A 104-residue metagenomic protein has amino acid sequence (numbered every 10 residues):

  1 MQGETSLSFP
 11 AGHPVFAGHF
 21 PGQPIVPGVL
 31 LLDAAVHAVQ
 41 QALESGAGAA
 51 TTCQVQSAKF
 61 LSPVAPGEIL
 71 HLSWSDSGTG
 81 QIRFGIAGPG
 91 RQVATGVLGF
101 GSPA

Functional and structural regions predicted by a protein language model:
M1, A65-P66, S75-A104: HotDog/MaoC-like acyl-thioester-processing domains
M1-V26, E44: Catalytic strand-loop segment that frames the active site of acyl-thioester-processing enzymes
G3, F16, A49-Q56, E68-L70 (+2 more regions): A generic structural signal for short beta-strands and their flanking turns/coil linkers
L7-F9, F60, F100: Hydrophobic residues in beta-strands and at strand termini
F9-H13, V64, D76: A broadly conserved detector of short glycine/acidic/proline-rich loop/turn motifs that flank catalytic sites and bind
G28, W74: Residue-level signal for inorganic ion chemistry
V36-S73: Hydrophobic beta-strand-centered segment that forms part of the acyl-chain substrate-binding groove
